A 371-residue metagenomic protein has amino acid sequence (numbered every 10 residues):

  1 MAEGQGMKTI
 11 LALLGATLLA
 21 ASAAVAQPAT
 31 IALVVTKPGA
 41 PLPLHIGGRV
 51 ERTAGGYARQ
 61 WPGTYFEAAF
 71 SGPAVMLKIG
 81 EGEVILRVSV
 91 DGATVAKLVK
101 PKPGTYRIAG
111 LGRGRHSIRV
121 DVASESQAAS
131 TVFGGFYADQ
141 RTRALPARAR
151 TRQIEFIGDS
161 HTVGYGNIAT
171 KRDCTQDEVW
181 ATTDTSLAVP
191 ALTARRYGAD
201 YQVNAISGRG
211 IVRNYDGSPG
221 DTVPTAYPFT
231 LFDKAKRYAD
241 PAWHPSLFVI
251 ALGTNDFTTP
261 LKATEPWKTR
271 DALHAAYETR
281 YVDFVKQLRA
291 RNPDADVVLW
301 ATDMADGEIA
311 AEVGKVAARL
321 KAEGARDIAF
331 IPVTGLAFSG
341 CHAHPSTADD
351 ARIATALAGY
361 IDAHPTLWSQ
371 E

Functional and structural regions predicted by a protein language model:
E3-G6, L18, A23-I157, H161-T182 (+1 more regions): N-terminal secretory targeting modules
K8-L13: Sec-dependent signal peptide recognition, specifically the positively charged N-region followed immediately by
W61-G63, E125-T131, R172-D271, M304-A311 (+1 more regions): Conserved SGNH/GDSL esterase-like catalytic core that processes O-acyl groups on lipids and polysaccharides
L86, V163-G166, I211, T258-T259 (+1 more regions): Short, solvent-exposed loop/turn elements at domain surfaces
D91, P224-E371: Alpha-helical cap/lid subdomain in secreted, periplasmic, or secretory-pathway luminal O-acyl-processing enzymes
Q153, D200, D296: Residues at the starts of beta-strands that form the adenosine-phosphate
F156, Y201-V203, F330-P332: Conserved beta-strand scaffold positions in the cores of enzyme catalytic domains, especially in NTP/NDP-utilizing
